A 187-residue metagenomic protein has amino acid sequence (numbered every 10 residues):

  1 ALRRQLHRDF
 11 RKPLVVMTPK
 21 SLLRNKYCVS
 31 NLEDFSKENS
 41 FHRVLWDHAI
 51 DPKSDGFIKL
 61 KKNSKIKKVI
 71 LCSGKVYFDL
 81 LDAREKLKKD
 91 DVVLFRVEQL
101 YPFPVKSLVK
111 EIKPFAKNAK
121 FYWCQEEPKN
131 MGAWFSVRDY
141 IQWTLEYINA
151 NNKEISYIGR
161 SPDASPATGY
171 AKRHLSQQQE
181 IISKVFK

Functional and structural regions predicted by a protein language model:
A1-C72, V76: Active-site phosphate/pyrophosphate-binding segments
A1-L2, K26-C28, L80-A83, P104-K106 (+2 more regions): A short acidic (Asp/Glu
L2-R8, L14, P19-L22, E111-P114 (+1 more regions): Peripheral docking tails and interdomain loops at the edges of cofactor- or intermediate-handling domains
R8-D9, K62-S64, L87-K88, P114-N118 (+1 more regions): A structural signal for short secondary-structure junctions
R11-V15, K67-V69, D91-V93, A119-F121 (+1 more regions): Beta-sheet entry/capping signal
V29-S40, K88-D91, A133-N149: A short, gly/pro- and small-residue-rich
I58-N63, L71-L80, V97-E98, Y147-N151 (+2 more regions): NTP/phosphate- and nucleic-acid-binding module
Y77, L81-K117: Generic long, charged, amphipathic alpha-helical segments
